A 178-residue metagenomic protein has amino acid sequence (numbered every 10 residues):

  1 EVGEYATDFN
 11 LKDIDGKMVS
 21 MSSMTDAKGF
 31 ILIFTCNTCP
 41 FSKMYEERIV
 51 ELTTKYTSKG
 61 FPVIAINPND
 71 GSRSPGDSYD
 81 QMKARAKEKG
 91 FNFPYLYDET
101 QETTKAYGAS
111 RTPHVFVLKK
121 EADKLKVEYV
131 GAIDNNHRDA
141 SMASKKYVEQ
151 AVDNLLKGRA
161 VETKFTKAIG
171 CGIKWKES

Functional and structural regions predicted by a protein language model:
E1-D26, A132-S178: Non-globular targeting/processing and membrane-anchoring segments
S20-K43, V63, V152: Short active-site neighborhood of thiol/selenol oxidoreductases, capturing the structured segment around
A27-F30, S58-V63, G90-P94, T112: Loop/turn elements at helix/coil->beta-strand transitions in domains of secreted/extracellular proteins
C36-Y45, V115, C171-K174, S178: Short, thiol/selenol-centered motifs that function as redox-active sites or metal-ligating centers
N37-T38, P68-R73, H137-S141: Second-shell loop/turn segments in exported
P40-K43, G76, P94, M142-K146: Soluble non-cytosolic domains of exported or imported proteins
K43-E88, E99-K105: Structural microenvironment flanking redox-active thiols in thiol-disulfide oxidoreductases
M82-V127: Short, internal strand/loop/helix patches that form the active-site neighborhood or redox-interaction surface
